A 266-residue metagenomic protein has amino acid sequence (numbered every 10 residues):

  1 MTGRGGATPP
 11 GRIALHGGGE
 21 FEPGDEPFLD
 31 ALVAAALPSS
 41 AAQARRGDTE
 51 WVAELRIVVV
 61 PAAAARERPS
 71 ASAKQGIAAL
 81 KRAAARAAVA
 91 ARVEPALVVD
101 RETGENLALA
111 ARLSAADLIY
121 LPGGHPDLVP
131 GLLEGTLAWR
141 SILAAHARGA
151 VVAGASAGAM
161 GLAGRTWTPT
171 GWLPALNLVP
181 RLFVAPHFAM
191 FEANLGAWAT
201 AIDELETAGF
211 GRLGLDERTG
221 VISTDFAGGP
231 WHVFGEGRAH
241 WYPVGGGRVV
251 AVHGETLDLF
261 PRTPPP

Functional and structural regions predicted by a protein language model:
T2-G3, R12, G19-E26, V33-A34 (+3 more regions): N-terminal glycine-/serine-/threonine-rich phosphate-binding loop
T2-V52, A63-K74, A78, R82 (+2 more regions): C-terminal and late-domain segments of enzyme folds
L15, I57-V59, G154: Structural beta-sheet core signal
I57, I119, S156, V184 (+1 more regions): A residue-level signal for conserved active-site and pocket-lining positions in enzyme catalytic cores
V58, A64-G124, L128: Portal/gating segments that form or line small-molecule/metal binding sites
L107-A110, A115-L118, P126-R148, V252-P266: Mature, structured domains of secreted/extracytosolic soluble proteins
P122-L195: Class I SAM-dependent methyltransferase SAM-binding "motif I" and its flanking Rossmann-like core
